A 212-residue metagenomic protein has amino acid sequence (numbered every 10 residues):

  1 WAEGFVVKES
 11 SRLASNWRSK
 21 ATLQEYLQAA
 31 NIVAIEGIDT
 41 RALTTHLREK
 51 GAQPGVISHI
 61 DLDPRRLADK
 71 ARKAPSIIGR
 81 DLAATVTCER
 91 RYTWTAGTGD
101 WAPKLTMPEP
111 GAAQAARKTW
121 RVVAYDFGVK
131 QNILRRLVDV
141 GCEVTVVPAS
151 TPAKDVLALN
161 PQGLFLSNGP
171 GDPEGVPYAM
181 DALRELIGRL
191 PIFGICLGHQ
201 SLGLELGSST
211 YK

Functional and structural regions predicted by a protein language model:
W1-L159, P173: RNA-binding accessory domains that recognize and position tRNA/RNA substrates
A158, Q162-K212: Cysteine-nucleophile active-site neighborhood
